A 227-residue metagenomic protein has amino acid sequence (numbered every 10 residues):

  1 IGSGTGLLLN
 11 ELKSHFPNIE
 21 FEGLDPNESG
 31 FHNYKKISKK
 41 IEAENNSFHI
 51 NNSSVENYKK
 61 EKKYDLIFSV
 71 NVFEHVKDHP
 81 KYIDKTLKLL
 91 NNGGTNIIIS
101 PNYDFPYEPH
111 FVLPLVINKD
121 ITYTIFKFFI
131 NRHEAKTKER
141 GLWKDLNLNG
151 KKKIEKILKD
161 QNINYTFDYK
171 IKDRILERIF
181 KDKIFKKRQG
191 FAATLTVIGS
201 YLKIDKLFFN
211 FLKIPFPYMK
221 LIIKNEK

Functional and structural regions predicted by a protein language model:
I1: Conserved beta-strand/loop positions that form the S-adenosyl-L-methionine
G4: Conserved glycine-rich SAM-binding loop
L7, E11-V55: Class I SAM-dependent methyltransferase SAM/SAH-binding core
N57-K62: Short conserved loop adjoining the S-adenosyl-L-methionine
F68: A conserved beta-strand element that flanks and buttresses the S-adenosyl-L-methionine
N71-H75: A short His-aromatic
K77-K85, T95-I222, E226: S-adenosyl-L-methionine-dependent methyltransferase catalytic module, highlighting the catalytic core
